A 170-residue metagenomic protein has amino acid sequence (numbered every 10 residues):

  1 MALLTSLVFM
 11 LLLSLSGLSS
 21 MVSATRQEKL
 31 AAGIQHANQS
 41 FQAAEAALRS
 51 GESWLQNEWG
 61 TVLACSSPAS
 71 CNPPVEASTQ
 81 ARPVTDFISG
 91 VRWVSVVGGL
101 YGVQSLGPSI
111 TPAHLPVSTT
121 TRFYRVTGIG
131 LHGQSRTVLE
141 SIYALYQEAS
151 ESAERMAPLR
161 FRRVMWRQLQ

Functional and structural regions predicted by a protein language model:
M1-Q170: Terminal alpha-helical segments
